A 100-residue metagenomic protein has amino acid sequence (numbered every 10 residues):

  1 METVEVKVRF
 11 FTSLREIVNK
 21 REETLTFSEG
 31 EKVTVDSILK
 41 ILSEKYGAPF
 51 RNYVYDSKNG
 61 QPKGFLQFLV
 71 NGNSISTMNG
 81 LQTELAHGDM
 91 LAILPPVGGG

Functional and structural regions predicted by a protein language model:
M1-G99: Ubiquitin-like/PB1-type beta-grasp interaction modules and other compact soluble beta-rich domains
